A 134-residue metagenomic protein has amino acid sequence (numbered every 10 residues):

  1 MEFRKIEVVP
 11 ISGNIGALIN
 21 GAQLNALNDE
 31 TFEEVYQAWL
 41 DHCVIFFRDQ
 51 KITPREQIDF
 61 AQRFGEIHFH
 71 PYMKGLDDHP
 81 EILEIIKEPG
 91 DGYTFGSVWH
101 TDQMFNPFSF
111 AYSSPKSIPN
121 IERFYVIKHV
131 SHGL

Functional and structural regions predicted by a protein language model:
M1-L134: Non-heme Fe(II) oxygenase catalytic core, chiefly the N-lobe of the double-stranded beta-helix
